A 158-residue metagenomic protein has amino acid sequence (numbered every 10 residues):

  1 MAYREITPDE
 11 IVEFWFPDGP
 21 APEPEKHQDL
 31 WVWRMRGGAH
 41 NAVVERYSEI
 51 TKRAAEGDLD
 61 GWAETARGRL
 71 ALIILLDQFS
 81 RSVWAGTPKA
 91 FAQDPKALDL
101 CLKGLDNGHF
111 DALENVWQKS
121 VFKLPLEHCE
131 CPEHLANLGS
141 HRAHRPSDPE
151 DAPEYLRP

Functional and structural regions predicted by a protein language model:
M1-L70, L75-T87, F91-P158: Intrinsically disordered, low-complexity activation-like regions
